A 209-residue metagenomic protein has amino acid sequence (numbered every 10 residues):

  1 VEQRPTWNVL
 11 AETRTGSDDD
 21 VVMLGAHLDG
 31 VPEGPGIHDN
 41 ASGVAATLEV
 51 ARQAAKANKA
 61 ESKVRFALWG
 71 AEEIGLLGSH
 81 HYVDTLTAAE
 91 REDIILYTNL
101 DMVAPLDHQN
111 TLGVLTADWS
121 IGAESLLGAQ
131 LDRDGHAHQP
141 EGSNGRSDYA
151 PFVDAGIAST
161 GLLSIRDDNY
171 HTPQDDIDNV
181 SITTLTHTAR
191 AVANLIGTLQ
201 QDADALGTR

Functional and structural regions predicted by a protein language model:
V1-I37, E49-K56, E61-K63: Soluble metallo-hydrolase cores and metallopeptidase-like ectodomains found primarily in the secretory/periplasmic
D19, P32, K59, W69-D167: Metal-dependent peptidase/peptidase-like ectodomains
E33-I37, H108-T111, T172-D175: Short acidic, glycine/proline-rich loop/turn micro-motifs
I37-A45, E73-L77, A117-I121, S143-R146 (+1 more regions): Soluble non-cytosolic domains of exported or imported proteins
T47, K63-R65, A158: A fold-wide structural signal in alpha/beta-hydrolase
L48-K56, A129, N194-T198: Short glycine/serine- and small hydrophobic-enriched flexible loop segments
D168-R209: His/Asp/Glu-rich mid-to-C-terminal helical/loop segments that flank catalytic regions of hydrolases
